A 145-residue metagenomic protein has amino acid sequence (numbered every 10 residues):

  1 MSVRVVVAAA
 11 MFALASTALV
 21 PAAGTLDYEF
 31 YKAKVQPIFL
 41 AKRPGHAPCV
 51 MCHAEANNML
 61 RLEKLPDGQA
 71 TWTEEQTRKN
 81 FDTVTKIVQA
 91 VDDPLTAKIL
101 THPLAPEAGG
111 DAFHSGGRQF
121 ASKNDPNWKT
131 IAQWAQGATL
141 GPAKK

Functional and structural regions predicted by a protein language model:
M1-A8: Bacterial N-terminal signal peptides that target proteins for export
R4, A18-L19: Serine/proline-rich low-complexity intrinsically disordered segments, especially terminal tails, linkers
A8-T17: Bacterial N-terminal signal peptides
P21-K145: Aromatic- and Gly/Pro-enriched helix-to-coil junctions and flexible linker segments
